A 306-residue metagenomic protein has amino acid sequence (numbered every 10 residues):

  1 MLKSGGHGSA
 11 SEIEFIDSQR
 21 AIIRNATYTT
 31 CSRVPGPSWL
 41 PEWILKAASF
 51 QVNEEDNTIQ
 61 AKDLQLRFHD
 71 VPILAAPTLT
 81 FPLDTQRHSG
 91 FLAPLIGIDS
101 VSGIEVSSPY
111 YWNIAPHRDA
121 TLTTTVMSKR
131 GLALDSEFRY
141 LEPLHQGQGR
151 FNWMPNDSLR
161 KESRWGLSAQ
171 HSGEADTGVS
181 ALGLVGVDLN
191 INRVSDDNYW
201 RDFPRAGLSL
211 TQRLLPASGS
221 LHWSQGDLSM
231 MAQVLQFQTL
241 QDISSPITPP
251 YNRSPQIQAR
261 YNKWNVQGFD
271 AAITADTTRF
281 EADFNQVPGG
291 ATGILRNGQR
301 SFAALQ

Functional and structural regions predicted by a protein language model:
M1-Q306: Outer-membrane beta-barrel proteins and related beta-barrel translocases across Gram-negative bacteria
